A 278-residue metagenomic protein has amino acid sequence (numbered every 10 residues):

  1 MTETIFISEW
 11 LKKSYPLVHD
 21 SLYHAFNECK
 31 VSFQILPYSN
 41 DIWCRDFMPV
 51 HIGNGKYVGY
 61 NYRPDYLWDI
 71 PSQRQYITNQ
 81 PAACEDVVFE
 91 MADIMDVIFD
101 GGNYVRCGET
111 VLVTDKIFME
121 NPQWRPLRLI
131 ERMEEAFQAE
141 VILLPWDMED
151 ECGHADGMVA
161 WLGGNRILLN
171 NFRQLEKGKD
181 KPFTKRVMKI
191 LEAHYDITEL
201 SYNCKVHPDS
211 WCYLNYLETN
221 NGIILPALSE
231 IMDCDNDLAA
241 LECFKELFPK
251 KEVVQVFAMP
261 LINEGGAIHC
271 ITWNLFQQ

Functional and structural regions predicted by a protein language model:
M1-Q278: The feature marks the mature, well-folded catalytic cores of soluble enzymes
